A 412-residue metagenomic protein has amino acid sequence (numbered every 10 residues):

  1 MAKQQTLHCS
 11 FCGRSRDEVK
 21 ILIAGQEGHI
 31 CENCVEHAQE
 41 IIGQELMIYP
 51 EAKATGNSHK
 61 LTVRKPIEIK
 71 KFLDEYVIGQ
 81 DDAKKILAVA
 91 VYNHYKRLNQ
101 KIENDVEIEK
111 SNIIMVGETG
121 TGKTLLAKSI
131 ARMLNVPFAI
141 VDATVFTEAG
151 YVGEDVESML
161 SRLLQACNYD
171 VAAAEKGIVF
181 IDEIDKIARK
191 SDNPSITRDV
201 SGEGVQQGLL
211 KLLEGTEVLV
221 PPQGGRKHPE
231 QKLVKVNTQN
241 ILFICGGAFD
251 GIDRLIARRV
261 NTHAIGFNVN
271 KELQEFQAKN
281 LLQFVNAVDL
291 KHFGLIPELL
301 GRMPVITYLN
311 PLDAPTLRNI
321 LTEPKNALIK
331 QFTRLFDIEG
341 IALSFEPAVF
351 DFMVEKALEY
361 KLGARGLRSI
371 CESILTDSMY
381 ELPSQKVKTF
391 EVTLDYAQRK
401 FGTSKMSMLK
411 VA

Functional and structural regions predicted by a protein language model:
A2-A24, H29-N33, E40-G79, K84-A139 (+2 more regions): AAA+ P-loop NTPase nucleotide-binding core of proteostasis motors
